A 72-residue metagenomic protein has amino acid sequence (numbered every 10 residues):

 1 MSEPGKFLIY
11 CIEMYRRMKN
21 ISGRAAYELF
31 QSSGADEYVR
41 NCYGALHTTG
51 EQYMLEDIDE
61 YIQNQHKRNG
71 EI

Functional and structural regions predicted by a protein language model:
M1-I72: C-terminal alpha-helical interaction appendages
